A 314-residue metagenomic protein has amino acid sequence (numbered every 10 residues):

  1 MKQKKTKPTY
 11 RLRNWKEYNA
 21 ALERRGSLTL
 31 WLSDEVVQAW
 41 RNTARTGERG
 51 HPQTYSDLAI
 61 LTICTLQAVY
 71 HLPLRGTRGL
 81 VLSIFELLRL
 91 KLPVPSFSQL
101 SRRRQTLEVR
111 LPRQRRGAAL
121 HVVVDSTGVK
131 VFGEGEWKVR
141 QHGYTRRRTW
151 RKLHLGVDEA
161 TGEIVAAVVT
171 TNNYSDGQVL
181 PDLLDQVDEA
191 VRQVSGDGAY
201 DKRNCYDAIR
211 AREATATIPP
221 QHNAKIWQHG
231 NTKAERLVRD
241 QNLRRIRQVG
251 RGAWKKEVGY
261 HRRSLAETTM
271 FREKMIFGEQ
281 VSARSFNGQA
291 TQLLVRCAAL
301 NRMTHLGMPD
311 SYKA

Functional and structural regions predicted by a protein language model:
M1-R49: Basic, low-complexity segments
K2-K7, R11, G198-K274, A283: Helix-centered, glycine/charged polyanion-binding patches within enzymatic domains that contact phosphate-containing
L22, V168, D310: Short, flexible helix/strand-to-coil boundary loops that buttress conserved ligand/catalytic motifs in alpha/beta
S33-D34, G117, D310-K313: Short coil/turn segments at secondary-structure boundaries
R45-L61, T65-R75, G79, S83 (+5 more regions): Polybasic low-complexity intrinsically disordered regions
S56-D57, L61-V69, R251-A314: Basic, amphipathic alpha-helical segments enriched in Lys/Arg and hydrophobic/aromatic residues
L88-K91, R302: Short arginine-rich
